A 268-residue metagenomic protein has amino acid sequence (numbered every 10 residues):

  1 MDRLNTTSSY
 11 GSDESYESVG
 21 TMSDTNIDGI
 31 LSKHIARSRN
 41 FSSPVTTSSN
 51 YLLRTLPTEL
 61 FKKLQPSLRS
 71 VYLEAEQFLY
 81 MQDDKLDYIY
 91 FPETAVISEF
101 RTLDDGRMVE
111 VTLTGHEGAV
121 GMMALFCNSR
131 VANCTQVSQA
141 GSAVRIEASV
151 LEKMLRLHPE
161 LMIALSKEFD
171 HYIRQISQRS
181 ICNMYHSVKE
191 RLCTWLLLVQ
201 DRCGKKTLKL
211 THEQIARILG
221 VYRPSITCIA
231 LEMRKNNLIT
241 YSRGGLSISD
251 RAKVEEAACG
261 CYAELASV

Functional and structural regions predicted by a protein language model:
D2, Q77-Q139: Cyclic nucleotide-binding regulatory domains
D2-D13, G20-E74, A119, A124-L125: Cyclic nucleotide-binding regulatory module and flanking cytosolic helices
L56, P92, T114-G115, S138 (+3 more regions): A conserved hydrophobic position in a structured secondary element of the catalytic/binding core that shapes
E59, T94, G118, S149-V150 (+2 more regions): Alpha-helix/helix-capping structural signal
T112-D170, R174, Q178: Cyclic-nucleotide recognition modules
S138-A140, L155-Y222: Polybasic "coupling" helices that flank or enter modular domains
L197-V268: Phosphate-/nucleic-acid-contacting segments
